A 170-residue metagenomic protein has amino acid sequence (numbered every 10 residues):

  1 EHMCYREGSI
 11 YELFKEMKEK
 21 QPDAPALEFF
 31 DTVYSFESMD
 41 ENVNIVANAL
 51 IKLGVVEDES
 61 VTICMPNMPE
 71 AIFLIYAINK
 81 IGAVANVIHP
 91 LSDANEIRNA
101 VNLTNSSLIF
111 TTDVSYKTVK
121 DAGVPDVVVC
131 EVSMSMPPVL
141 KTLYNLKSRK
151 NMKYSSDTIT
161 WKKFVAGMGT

Functional and structural regions predicted by a protein language model:
E1-Y34, S38-L53, E57, M134-S156: N-lobe entry segment of adenylate-forming
Y11, V33-Y34, D40, M68-P69 (+2 more regions): Alpha-helix N-cap/helix-start and coil->helix boundary motif
F14, F73-L74, V119: Aromatic/hydrophobic pocket-lining residues that form π-stacking "cages" and hydrophobic walls in ligand
M17, M39, V43-V46, L50 (+5 more regions): Adenylate-forming
E28, C64, I109-T112: Active-site-adjacent beta-strand anchor residues
T32-Y34, A47-S92: Conserved AMP-binding/adenylate-forming
K52-L53, K80-K163: Structural core segment of the AMP-binding/adenylate-forming
G167-T170: Soluble, non-transmembrane catalytic domains of enzymes that act on hydrophobic metabolites at membranes
